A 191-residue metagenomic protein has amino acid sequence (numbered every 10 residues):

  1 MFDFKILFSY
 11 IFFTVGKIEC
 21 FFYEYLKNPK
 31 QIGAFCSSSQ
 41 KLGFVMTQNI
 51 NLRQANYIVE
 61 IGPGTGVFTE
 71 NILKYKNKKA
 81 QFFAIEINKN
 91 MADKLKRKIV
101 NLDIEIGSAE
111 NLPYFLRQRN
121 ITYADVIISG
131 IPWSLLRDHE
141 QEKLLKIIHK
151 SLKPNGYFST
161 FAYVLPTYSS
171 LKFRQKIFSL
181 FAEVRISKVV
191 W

Functional and structural regions predicted by a protein language model:
I18-L52: Class I SAM-dependent methyltransferase Rossmann-like catalytic core, especially the SAM/SAH-binding loop
A55-G64: Conserved class I S-adenosyl-L-methionine
T65-N77: Conserved SAM-binding loop of SAM-dependent methyltransferases across substrates and taxa, primarily the Class I
N88, S108: Conserved SAM/SAH-binding beta-strand->alpha-helix loop
L95-K96: Conserved SAM-binding loop
E142-P154: A short glycine-rich, Lys/Arg-flanked "PGG" loop and its adjoining helix->strand segment in the class I
L152-A162: Conserved beta-strand signature within the Rossmann-like core of class I S-adenosyl-L-methionine
S170-W191: Class I S-adenosyl-L-methionine
